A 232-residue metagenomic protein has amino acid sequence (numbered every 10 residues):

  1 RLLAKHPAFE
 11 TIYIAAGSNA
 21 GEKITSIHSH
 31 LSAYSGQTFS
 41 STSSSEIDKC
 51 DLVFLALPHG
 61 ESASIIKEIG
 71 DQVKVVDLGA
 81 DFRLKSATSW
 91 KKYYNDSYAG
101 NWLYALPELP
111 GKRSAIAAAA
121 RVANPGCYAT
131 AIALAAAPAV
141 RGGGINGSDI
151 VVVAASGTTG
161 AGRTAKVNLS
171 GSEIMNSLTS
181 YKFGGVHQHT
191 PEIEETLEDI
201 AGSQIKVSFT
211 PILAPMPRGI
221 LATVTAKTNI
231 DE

Functional and structural regions predicted by a protein language model:
R1-F183: N-terminal Rossmann-like NAD(P) cofactor-binding subdomain of oxidoreductases, focused on the glycine-rich
G160-E232: Charged docking surfaces used in two-component/phosphorelay signaling
